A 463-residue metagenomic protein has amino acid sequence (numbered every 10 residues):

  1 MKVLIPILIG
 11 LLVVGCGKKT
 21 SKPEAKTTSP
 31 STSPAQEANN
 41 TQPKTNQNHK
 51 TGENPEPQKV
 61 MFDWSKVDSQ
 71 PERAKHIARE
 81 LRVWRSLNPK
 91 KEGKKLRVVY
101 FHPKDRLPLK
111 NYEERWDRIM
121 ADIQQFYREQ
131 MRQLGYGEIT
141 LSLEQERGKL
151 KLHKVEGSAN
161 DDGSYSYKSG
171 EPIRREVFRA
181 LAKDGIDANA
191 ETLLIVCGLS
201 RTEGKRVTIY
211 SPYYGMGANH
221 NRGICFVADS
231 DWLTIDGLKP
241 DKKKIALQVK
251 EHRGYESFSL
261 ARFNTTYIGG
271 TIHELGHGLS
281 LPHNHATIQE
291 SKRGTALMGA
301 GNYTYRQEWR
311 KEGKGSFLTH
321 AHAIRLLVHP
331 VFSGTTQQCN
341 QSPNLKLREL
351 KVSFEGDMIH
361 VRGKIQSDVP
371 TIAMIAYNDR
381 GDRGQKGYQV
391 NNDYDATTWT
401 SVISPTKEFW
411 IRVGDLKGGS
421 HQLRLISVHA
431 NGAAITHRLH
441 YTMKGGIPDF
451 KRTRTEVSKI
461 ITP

Functional and structural regions predicted by a protein language model:
M1-I9: Sec-dependent signal peptide recognition, specifically the positively charged N-region followed immediately by
V14-G15: C-terminal motif of bacterial Sec signal peptides marking the signal peptidase cleavage site
T20-N46: Short, low-complexity, disordered segments immediately C-terminal to signal peptides in bacterial exported proteins
K50-A218, R383, G387-V402, H429-A433 (+1 more regions): Propeptide-to-catalytic entry region of secreted or membrane-anchored zinc metalloproteases
D63-K75, E80, W84, E256 (+3 more regions): Replace "(M1/M4/M9/M12/WLM)" with "(e.g., M1/M4/M8/M9/M12/M26/WLM)" and add "not limited to" to clarify scope
V207-A261, Y303: Active-site scaffold of zinc-dependent metalloenzymes
T266-P282: Active-site recognition of the HExxH zinc-binding catalytic motif
N431-P463: Short beta-strand elements
